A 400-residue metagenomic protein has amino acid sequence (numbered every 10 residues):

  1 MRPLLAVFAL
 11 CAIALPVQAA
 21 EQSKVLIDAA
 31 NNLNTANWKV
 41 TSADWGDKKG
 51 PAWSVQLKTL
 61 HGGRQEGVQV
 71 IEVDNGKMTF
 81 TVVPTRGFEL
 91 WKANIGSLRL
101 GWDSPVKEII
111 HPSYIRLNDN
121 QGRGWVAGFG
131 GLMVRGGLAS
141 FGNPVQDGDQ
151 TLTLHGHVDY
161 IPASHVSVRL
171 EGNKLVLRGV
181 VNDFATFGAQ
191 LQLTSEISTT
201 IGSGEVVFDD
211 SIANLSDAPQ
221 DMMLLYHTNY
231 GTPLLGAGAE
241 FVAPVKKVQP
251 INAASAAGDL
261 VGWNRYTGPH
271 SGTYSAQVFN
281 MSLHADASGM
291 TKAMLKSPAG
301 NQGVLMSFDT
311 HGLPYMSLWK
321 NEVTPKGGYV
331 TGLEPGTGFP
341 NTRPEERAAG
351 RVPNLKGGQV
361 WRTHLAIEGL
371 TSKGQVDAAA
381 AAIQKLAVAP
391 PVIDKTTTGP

Functional and structural regions predicted by a protein language model:
M1-L4: Positively charged n-region of N-terminal signal peptides that target proteins for export
A6-A14: Bacterial N-terminal signal peptides
L15-A19: Sec/Tat signal peptide C-region and signal peptidase I cleavage site
A20-V207, P219-D221, Y230-T267, S282-P400: Surface-exposed acidic/polar loop and edge beta-strand patches at domain peripheries
